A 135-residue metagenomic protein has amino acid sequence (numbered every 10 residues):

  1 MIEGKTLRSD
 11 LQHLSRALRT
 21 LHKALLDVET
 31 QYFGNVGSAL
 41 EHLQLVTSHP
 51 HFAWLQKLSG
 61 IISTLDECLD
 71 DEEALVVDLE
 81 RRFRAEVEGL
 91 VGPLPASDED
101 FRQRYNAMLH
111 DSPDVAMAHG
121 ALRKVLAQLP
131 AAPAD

Functional and structural regions predicted by a protein language model:
M1-D135: Surface-exposed peri-terminal alpha-helical interaction modules
